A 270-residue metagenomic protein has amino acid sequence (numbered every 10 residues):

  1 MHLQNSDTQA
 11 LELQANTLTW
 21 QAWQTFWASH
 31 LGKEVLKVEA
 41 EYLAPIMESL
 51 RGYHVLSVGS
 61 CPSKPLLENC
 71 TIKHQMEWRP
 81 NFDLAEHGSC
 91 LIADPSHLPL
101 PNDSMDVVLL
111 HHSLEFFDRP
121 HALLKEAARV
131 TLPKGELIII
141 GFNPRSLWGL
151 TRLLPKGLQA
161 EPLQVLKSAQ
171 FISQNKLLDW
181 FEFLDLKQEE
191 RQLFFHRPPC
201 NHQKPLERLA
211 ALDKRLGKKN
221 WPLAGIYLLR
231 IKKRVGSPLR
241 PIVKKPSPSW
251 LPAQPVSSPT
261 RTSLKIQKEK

Functional and structural regions predicted by a protein language model:
H2-E48: Class I SAM-dependent methyltransferase Rossmann-like catalytic core, especially the SAM/SAH-binding loop
E41, P45-L98: Class I SAM-dependent methyltransferase SAM/SAH-binding core
S96-V108: A short acidic, Gly/Pro-enriched loop at the edge of an enzyme's catalytic core that lines a small-molecule cofactor
H121-E136: A short glycine-rich, Lys/Arg-flanked "PGG" loop and its adjoining helix->strand segment in the class I
E136-Q164, S168: Conserved class I S-adenosyl-L-methionine
L154, K167-R191: Short alpha-helix
K187-D213, P222-L223: Conserved catalytic loop of SAM-dependent methyltransferase domains
A211-K270: C-terminal lobe and adjacent flexible extensions of AdoMet/dcAdoMet transferase-like proteins
